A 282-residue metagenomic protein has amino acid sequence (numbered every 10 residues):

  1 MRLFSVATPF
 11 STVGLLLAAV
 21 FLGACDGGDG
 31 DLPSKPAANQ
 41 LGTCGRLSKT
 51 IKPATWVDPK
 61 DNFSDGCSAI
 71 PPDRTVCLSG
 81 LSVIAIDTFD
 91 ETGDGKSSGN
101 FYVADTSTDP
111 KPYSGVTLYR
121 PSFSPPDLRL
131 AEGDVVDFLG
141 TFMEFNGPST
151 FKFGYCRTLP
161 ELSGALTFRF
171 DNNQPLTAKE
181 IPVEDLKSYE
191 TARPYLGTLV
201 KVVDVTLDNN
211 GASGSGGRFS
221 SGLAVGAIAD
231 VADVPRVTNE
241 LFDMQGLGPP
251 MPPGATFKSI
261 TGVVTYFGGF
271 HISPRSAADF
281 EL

Functional and structural regions predicted by a protein language model:
M1-G14: Bacterial N-terminal signal peptides that target proteins for export
L17-A19: Secretory targeting and sorting signals
F21-A24: C-terminal motif of bacterial Sec signal peptides marking the signal peptidase cleavage site
D26-L282: Extended non-catalytic accessory segments flanking core domains
